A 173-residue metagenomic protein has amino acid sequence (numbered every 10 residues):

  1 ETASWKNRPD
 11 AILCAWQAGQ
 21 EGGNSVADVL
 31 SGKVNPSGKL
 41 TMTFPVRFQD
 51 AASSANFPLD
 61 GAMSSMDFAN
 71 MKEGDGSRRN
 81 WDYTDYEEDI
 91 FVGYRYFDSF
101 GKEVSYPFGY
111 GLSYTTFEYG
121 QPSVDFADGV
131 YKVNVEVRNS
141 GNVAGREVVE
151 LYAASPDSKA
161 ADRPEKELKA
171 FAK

Functional and structural regions predicted by a protein language model:
E1-R146, Y152-A154: Secreted, periplasmic, or luminal enzymes acting at the cell surface/secretory milieu
S158-K173: Intrinsically disordered, low-complexity Pro/Gly/Ser/Thr-rich segments with frequent PxxP/GP/PP motifs and embedded
